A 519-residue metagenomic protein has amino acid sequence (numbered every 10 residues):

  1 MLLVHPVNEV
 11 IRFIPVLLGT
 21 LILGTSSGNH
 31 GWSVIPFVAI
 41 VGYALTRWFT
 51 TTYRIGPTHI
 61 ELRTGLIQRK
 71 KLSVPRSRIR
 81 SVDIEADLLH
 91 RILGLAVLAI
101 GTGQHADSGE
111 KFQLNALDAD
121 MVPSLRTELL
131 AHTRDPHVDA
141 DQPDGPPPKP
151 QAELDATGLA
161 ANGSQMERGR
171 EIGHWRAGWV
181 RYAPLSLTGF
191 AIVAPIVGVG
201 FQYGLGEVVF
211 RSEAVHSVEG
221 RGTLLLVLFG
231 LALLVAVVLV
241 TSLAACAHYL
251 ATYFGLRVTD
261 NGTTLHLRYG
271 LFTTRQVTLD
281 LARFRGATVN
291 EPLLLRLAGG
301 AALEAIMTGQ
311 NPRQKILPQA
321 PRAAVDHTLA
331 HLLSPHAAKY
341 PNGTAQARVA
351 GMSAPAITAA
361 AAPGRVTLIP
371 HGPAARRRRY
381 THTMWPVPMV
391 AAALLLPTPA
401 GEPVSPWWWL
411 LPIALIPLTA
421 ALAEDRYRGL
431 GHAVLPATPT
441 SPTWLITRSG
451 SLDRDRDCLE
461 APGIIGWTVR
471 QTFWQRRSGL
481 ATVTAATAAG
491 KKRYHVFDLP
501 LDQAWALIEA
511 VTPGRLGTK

Functional and structural regions predicted by a protein language model:
M1-K519: N-terminal basic, Ser/Thr-rich segments that initiate or prime the first beta/alpha elements at protein or domain
